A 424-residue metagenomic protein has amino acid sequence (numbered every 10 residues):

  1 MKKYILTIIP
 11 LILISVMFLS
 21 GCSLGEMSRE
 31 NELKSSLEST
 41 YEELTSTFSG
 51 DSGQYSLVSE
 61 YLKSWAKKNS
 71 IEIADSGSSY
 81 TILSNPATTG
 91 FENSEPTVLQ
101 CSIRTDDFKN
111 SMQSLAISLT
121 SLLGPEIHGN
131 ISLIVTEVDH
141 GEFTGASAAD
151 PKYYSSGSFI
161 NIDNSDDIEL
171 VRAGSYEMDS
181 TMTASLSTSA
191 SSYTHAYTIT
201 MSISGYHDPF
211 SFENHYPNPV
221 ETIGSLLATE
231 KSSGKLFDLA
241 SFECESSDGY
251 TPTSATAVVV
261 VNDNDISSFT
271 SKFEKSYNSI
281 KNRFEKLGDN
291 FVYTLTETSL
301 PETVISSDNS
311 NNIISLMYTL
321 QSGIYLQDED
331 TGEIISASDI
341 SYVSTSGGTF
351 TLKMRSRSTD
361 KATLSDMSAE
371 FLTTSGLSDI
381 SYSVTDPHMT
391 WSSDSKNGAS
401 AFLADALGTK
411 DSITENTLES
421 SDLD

Functional and structural regions predicted by a protein language model:
M1-T7, I12-L13: Positively charged n-region of N-terminal signal peptides that target proteins for export
L19-G21: C-terminal motif of bacterial Sec signal peptides marking the signal peptidase cleavage site
S23-S28: Bacterial lipoprotein signal-peptidase II cleavage site
R29-K109: Acidic/His- and Gly-rich active-site-bordering loop/insert found across diverse amide/peptide-bond hydrolases
K63, D106-S192, H207-D208, F212 (+1 more regions): Acidic/histidine-rich catalytic neighborhood of metal-dependent amide-processing enzymes
P151-P219, G224, A228, Y277-K281 (+3 more regions): Metal-dependent peptidase/peptidase-like ectodomains
A190-T194, S211-E243, G249-Y250, V260-A337: Acidic-enriched catalytic cores of C-N bond-cleaving enzymes acting on peptides and small amides
T296-D339, G347, K361-S368, I380-D424: An extended, acidic, His-containing surface patch that forms the Zn2+-binding/catalytic region of metallohydrolases
